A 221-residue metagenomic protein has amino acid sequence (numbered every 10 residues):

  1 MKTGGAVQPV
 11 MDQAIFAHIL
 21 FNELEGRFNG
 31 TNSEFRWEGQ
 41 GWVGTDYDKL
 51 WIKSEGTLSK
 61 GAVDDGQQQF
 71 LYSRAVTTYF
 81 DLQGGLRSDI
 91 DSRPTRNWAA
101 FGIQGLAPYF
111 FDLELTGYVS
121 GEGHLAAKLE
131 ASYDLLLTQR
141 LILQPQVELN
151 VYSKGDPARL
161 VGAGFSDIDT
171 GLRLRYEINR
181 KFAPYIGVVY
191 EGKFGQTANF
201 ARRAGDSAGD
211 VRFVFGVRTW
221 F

Functional and structural regions predicted by a protein language model:
M1-A62, G66, F70-R74, F213: Outer-membrane beta-barrel initiation region
I15-A17, S33-W37, D64-Q68, T95-A99 (+3 more regions): Residues that define the transmembrane beta-barrel architecture of outer-membrane proteins
E23-G26, I52-G56, G84-S88, L115-V119 (+2 more regions): Transmembrane beta-barrel strands of outer-membrane/channel proteins
G39, F70, F101, L129-A131 (+2 more regions): Membrane-embedded beta-strands of outer-membrane beta-barrel proteins, especially the hydrophobic/small aromatic
V43-T45, R74, G105, V119 (+3 more regions): Residue-level signature of outer-membrane beta-barrel architecture
Y47-I52, T78-L82, Y109-L113, T138-L143 (+1 more regions): Repeated loop/turn-to-beta-strand initiation elements of outer-membrane beta-barrel proteins
T95-P157: Detector for outer-membrane/organellar transmembrane beta-barrel domains, recognizing the amphipathic beta-strand
L172-E177, A208-F221: Outer-membrane beta-barrel "beta-signal"
